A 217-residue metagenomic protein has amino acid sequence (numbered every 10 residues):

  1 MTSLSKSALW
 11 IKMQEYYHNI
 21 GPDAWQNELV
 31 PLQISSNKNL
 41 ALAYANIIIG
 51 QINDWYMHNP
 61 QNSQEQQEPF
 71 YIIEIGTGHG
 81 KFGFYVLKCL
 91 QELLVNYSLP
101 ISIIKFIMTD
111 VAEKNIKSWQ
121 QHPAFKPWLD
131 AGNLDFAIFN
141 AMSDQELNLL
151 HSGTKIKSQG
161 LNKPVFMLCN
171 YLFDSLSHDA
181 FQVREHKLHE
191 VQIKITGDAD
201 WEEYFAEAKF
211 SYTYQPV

Functional and structural regions predicted by a protein language model:
M1-Q67, E74, G78-F84, K88 (+4 more regions): N-terminal charged/capping segments associated with class I S-adenosyl-L-methionine
P69-Y71, V165-F166: Structural motif
Y71-I73, K105-I107, D135: A structural signal for isolated positions on well-ordered beta-strands in alpha/beta enzyme cores
G76-K81, M108-N115, I138-S143, Y171-F173: Short, flexible loop/turn elements at secondary-structure junctions
L93-Y97, K126-L129, V183-Q192: A short alpha->loop->secondary-structure connector
N96-D110: Conserved SAM-binding motif I beta-strand of class I
K114-L161: S-adenosyl-L-methionine
H151-V217: Class I S-adenosyl-L-methionine
